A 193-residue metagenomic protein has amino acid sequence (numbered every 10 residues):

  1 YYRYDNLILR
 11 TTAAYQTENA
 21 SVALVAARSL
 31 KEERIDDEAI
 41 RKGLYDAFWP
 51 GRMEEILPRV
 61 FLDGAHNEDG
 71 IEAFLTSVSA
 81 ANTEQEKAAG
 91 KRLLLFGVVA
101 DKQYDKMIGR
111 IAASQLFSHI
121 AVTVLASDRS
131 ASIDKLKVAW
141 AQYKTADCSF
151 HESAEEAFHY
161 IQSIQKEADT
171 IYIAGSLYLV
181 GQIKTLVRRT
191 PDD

Functional and structural regions predicted by a protein language model:
R3-H119: Nucleotide phosphate-binding/pyrophosphate-handling subdomain across enzymes that bind or process nucleotide phosphates
S29, A81, Y160, I164 (+1 more regions): C-terminal alpha-helix
R59, I108-T170: C-terminal helical cap/extension that packs against the catalytic core of soluble nucleotide-cofactor enzymes
H66-N67, A100-D101, A126-D128, L177-L179: Short glycine-rich anion-binding loops that position phosphate/pyrophosphate groups of nucleotides and phosphorylated
V78, I111-A112, A139, R189-P191: Glycine-rich, phosphate-binding/catalytic loops in enzymes
S176-D193: Glycine/aspartate-rich loop-and-adjacent alpha/beta segment that forms the canonical ThDP
